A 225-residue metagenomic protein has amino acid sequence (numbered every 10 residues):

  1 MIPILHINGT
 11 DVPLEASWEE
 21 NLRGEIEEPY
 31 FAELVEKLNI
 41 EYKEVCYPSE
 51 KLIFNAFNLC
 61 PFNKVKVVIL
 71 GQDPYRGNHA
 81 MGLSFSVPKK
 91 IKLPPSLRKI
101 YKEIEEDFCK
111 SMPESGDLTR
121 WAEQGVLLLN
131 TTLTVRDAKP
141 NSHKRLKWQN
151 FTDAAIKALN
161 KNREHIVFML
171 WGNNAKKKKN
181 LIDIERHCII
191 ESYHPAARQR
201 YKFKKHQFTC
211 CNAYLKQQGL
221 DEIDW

Functional and structural regions predicted by a protein language model:
M1-I40: Polybasic, low-complexity association/targeting segments
G24-L170, N174-K177, I182, C188-E191 (+3 more regions): A polyanion-binding, active-site-adjacent surface
